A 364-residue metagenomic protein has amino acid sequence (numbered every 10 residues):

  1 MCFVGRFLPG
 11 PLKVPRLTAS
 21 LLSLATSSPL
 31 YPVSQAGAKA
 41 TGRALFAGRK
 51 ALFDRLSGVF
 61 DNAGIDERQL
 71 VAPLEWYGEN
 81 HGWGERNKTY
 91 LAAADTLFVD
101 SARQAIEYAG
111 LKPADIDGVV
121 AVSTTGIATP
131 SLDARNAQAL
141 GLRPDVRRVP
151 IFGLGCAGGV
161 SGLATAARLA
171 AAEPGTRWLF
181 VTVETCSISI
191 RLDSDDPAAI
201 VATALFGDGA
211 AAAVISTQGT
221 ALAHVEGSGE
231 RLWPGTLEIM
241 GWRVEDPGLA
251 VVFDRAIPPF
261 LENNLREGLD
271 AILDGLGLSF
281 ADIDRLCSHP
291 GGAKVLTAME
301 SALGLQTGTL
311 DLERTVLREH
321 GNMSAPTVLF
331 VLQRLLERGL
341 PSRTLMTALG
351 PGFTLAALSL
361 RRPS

Functional and structural regions predicted by a protein language model:
R6-L91, L192-N263, E267-D270, L349 (+1 more regions): Condensing-enzyme catalytic core mediating Claisen C-C bond formation in acyl metabolism
R16-A19, P113-D117, P144-R147, A172-W178 (+5 more regions): Short coil/turn connectors at secondary-structure junctions
L22-A25, V122, F152, L179-E184 (+2 more regions): Short beta-strand segments
F60-I116, V120-T124, L132-A134: Metal-dependent C-N hydrolase catalytic cores
V99, T124-G126, Q138, R143-D145 (+4 more regions): Claisen-condensing/thiolase-fold acyl-transfer catalytic domains that form or cleave C-C bonds in fatty acid
S101-I116, E267-D284, L303, L335-L336: Phosphate/pyrophosphate-binding loops at sites that engage ATP/ADP/AMP, CoA/4′-phosphopantetheine, polyphosphate
A128-R135, F180-V201, G227-D246, E267 (+2 more regions): Active-site-adjacent elements of ketosynthase-type condensing enzymes
I151, G158-T165, T185-G209: Active-site glycine-rich loop that binds ribose-phosphate moieties when present
